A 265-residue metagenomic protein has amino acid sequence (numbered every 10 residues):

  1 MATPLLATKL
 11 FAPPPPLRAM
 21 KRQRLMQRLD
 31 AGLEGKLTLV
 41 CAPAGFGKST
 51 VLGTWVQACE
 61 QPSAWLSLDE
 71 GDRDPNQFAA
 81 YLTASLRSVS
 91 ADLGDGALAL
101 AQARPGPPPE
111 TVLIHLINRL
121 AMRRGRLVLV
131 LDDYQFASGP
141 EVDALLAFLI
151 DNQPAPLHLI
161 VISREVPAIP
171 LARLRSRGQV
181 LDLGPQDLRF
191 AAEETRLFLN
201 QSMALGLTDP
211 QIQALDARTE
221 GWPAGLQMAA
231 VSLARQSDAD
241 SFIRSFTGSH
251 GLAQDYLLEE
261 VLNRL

Functional and structural regions predicted by a protein language model:
M1-L29, D95-A101, A192, L197: Conserved adenine-nucleotide phosphate-binding loops and their immediately adjacent elements
A2, L120, R175-S176, V180-P185 (+2 more regions): Loop-to-helix "switch" segment enriched in basic and acidic residues adjacent to catalytic/ligand pockets
R22, S49, L82, D132 (+6 more regions): Generic structural signal for small/hydrophobic residues in well-ordered secondary structure, especially within
T38, F136-E141, L146-D182: Sensor-1/coupling segment of RecA-like P-loop NTPase cores
P43: P-loop (Walker A) phosphate-binding loop of NTP-binding proteins
F46, T50-L127, Y134-S138: Conserved phosphate-binding/catalytic loops and adjacent sensor/switch elements of nucleotide-binding enzymes, spanning
E70-R73, F136, E165-A168, L188-R189: Conserved nucleotide-binding/hydrolysis micro-motifs of P-loop NTPases
P185-Q211: Conserved small helical "lid"/interfacial subdomain of P-loop NTPases
